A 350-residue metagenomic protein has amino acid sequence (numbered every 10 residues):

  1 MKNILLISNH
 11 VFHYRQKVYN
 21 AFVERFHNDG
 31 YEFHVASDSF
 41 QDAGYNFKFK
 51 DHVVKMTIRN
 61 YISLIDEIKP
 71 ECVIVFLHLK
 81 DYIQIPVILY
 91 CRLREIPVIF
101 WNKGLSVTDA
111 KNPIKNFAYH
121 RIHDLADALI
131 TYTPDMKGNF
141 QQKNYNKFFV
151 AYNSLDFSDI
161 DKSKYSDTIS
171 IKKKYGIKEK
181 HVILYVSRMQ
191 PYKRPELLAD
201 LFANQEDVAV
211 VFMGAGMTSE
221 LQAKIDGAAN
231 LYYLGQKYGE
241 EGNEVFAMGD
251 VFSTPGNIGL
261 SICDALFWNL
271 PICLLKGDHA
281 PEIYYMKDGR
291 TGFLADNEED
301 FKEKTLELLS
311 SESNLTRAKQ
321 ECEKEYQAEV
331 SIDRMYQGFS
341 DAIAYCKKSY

Functional and structural regions predicted by a protein language model:
L5-I7, K172-K193, A199-Q205, V211: Conserved donor-binding/catalytic core segment of Leloir-type glycosyltransferases
S37-Q41, V186-Q190, A209-Q222: Glycosyltransferase donor-sugar binding loop
I96-P113, L125-A128: A short, histidine- and acid-enriched strand-loop-helix "catalytic/donor-clamping" loop that lines the nucleotide-sugar
D124-S166: Donor nucleotide-sugar binding/catalytic pocket of nucleotide-sugar-dependent glycosyltransferases
E220-E240: Nucleotide-activated donor-binding/catalytic signature segment of Leloir-type glycosyltransferases, i.e., the conserved
E244-N257, L270-P271: Acidic donor-binding loop of glycosyltransferase active sites
P271-A280: Short hydrophobic beta-strand element within catalytic cores of glycosyltransferases and related nucleotide-activated
D296, S313-A344: A charged, aromatic-enriched C-terminal amphipathic alpha-helix characteristic of glycosyltransferases across folds
